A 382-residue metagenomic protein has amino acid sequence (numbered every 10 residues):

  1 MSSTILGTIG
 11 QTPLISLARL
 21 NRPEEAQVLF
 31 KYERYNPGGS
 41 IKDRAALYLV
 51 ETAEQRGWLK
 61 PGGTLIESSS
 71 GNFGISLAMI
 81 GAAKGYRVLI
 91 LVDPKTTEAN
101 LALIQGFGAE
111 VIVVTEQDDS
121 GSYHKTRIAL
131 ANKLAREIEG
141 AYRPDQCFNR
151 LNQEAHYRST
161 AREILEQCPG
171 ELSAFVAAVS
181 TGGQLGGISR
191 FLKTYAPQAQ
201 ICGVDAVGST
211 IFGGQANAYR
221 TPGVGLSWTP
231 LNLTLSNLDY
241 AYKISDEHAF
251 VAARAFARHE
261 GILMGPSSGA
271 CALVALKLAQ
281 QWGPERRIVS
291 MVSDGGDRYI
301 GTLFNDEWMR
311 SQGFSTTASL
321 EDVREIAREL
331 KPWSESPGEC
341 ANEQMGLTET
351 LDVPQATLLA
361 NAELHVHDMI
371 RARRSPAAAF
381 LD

Functional and structural regions predicted by a protein language model:
M1-D382: PLP-dependent amino-acid enzyme catalytic core
